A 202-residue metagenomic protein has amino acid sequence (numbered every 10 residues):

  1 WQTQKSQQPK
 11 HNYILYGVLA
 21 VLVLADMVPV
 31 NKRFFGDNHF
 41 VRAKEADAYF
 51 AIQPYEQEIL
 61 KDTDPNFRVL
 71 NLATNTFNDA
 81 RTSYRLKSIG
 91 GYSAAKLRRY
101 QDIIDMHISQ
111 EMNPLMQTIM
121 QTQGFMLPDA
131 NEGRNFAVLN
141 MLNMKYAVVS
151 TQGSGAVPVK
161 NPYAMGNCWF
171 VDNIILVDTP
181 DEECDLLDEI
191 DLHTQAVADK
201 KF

Functional and structural regions predicted by a protein language model:
Q4-L19: Membrane-interfacial entry segments at the cytosolic side of transmembrane helices
H11, Q53, D178-T179: Helix N-cap and loop-to-helix transition residues
L15-K96, V159: Extracytoplasmic
R33-A46, I108-G124: Acidic/glycine-enriched edge-of-secondary-structure segments
L60, G91-A94, R98-R99, Q110-F202: Flexible, solvent-exposed extracytoplasmic
